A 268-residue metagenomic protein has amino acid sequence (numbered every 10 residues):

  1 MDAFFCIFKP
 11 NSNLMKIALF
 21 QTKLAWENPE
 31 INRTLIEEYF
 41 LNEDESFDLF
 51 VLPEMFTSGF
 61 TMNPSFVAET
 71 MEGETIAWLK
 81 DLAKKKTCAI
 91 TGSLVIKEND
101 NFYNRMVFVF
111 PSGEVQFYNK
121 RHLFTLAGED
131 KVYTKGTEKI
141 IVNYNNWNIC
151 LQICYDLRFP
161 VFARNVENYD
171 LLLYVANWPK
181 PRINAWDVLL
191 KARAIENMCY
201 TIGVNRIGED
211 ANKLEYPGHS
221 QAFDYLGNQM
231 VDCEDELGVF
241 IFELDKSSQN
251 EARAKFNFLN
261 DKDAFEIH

Functional and structural regions predicted by a protein language model:
L14-L19: Extreme N-terminal starter segment of soluble prokaryotic enzymes
Q21-E27: Short polar catalytic/cofactor-binding loops
P29-E30, E37-Q116, P179-R193, C199: Cys-nucleophile CN-hydrolase/nitrilase-fold catalytic domain and related Cys-dependent amidase chemistry that acts on
D48-L49, I149, L171: Structural motif
E74-I90, R158-V239: CN hydrolase (nitrilase-like) catalytic-core segments centered on the catalytic cysteine and neighboring Lys/Glu
G92-L94, R105-F108, I140, S220-A222 (+1 more regions): Short beta-strand scaffold segments in enzyme catalytic cores
K97-E167, P181-V188, E251-L259: Active-site catalytic loop in hydrolytic enzyme cores
